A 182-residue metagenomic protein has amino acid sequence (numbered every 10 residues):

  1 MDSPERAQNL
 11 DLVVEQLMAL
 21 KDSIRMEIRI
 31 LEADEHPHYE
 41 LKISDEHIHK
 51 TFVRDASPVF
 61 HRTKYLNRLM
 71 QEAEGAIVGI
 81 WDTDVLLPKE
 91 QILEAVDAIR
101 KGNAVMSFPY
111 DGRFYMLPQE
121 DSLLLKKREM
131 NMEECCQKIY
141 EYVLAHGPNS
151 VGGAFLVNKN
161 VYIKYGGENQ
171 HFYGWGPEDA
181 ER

Functional and structural regions predicted by a protein language model:
M1-L12, D34, A56-H61: Active-site beta-to-alpha loop of glycosyltransferases that engages the nucleotide-sugar donor
D2-E5, L31-L41, V85: A conserved acidic beta->alpha catalytic loop
N9-R25: Short, acidic, metal-binding catalytic loop of nucleotide-sugar glycosyltransferases
I24-P37, T51-D55: Short beta-strand/loop segment that forms part of the nucleotide-sugar
A56-A73: Glycine-rich, basic loop-to-helix element that forms the pyrophosphate-binding segment of sugar-nucleotide handling
M70, P88-H171: Conserved catalytic core of nucleotide-sugar-dependent glycosyltransferases
G75-L86: Short beta-strand-to-loop acidic/aromatic patch adjacent to the donor-nucleotide binding site
G174-E181: Acidic donor-binding loop at a coil-to-helix junction in glycosyltransferase catalytic cores that engages
